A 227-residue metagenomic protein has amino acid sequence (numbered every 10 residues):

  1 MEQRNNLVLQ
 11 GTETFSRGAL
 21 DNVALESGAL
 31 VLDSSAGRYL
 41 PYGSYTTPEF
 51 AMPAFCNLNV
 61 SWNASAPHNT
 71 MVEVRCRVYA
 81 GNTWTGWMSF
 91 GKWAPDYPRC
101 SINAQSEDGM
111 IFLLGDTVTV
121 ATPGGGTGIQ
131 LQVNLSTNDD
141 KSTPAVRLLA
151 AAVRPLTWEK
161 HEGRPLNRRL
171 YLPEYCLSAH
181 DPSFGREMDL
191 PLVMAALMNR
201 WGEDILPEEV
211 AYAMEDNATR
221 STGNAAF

Functional and structural regions predicted by a protein language model:
M1-P173: Beta-strand-rich ligand- or partner-binding modules with a strong bias toward extracellular/periplasmic carbohydrate
S136-N224: Active-site-adjacent structural segments surrounding the nucleophilic cysteine of cysteine proteases and isopeptidases
F227: Cell-envelope/glycan interface and biosynthesis
